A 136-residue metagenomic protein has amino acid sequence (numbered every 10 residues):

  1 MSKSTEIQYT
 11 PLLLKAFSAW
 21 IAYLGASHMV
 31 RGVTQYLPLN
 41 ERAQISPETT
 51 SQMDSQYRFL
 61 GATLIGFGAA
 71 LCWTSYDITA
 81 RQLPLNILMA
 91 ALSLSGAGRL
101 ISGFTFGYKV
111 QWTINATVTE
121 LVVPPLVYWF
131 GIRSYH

Functional and structural regions predicted by a protein language model:
M1-Y23: Cytosolic juxtamembrane helix and N-cap/initiation of the first transmembrane helix
A19, Y23, S51-W73, A90-L94: Core segments of alpha-helical transmembrane spans in multipass integral membrane proteins
W20-T50, D54-S55: Hydrophobic transmembrane helix segments
G25, L71-C72, R99-I101, P125: Alpha-helical transmembrane segments of multipass membrane proteins
A69-L85: Juxtamembrane helix-break-helix junctions at the cytosolic face of small multi-pass alpha-helical membrane proteins
N86-L100, L121-V122: Hydrophobic alpha-helical membrane segments
A97-I114, I132-Y135: Membrane-helix boundary connector in multi-pass membrane proteins
V122-H136: Membrane-water interface at the C-terminal end of transmembrane alpha helices
